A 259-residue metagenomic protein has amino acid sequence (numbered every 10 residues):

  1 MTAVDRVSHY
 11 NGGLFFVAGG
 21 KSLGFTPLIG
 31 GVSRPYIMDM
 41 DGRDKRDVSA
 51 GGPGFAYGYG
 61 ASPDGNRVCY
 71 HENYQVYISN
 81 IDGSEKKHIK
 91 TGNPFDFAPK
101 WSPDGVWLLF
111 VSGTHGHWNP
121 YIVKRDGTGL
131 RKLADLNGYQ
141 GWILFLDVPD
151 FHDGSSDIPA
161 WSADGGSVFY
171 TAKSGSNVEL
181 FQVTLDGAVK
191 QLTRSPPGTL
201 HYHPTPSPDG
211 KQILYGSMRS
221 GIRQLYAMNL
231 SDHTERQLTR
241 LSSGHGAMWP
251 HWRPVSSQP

Functional and structural regions predicted by a protein language model:
M1-P259: Sequence signature of WD/YWTD-type beta-propeller architectures
